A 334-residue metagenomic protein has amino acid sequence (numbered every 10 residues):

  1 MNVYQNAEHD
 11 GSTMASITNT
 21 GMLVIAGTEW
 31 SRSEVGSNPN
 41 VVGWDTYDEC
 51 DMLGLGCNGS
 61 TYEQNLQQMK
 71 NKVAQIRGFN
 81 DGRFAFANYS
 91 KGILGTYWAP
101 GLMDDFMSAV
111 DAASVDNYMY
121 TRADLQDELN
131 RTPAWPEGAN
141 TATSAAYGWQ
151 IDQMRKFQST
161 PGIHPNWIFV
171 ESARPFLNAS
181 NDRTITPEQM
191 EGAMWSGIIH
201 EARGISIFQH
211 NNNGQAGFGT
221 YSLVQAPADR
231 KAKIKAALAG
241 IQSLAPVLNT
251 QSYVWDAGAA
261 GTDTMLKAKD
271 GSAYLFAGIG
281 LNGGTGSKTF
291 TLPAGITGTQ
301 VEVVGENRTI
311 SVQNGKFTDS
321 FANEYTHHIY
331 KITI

Functional and structural regions predicted by a protein language model:
M1-I334: Glycan-processing catalytic domains of CAZymes
